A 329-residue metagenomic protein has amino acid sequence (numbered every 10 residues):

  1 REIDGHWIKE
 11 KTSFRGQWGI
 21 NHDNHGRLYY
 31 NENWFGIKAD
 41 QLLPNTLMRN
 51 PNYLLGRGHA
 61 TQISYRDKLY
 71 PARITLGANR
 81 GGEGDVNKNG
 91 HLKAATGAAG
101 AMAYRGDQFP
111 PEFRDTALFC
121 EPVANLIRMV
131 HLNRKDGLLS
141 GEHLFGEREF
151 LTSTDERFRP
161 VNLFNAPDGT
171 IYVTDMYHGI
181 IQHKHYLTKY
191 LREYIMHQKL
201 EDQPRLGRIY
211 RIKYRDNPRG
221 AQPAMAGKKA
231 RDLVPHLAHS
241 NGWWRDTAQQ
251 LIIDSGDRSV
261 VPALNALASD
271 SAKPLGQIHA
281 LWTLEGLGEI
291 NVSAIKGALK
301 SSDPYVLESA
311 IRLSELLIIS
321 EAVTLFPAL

Functional and structural regions predicted by a protein language model:
R1-L233, W243, L251-I253: Beta-propeller domains with acidic blade repeats across secreted/periplasmic ectodomains and cytosolic WD/CNH propellers
E2, D107-P111, R134-H143, D270-K273 (+3 more regions): Secondary-structure transition/capping motifs at alpha-helix termini and the adjoining loop/turn into the next element
E10, H239, Q249-G256, V261 (+1 more regions): Cofactor-pocket helix-loop regions in the catalytic cores of large enzyme subunits
K93-T96, S240-W243, A272-L275, Y305: Aromatic- and histidine-enriched alpha-helix N-cap/loop-to-helix transition segments that scaffold the rims
A99-M102, R128, N265, K296 (+2 more regions): Amphipathic, well-packed alpha-helical segments that form the structural scaffold of globular domains
G220-P223, W243-G256, L275-E289, A294-K300 (+2 more regions): Structural detector for internal amphipathic alpha-helices that build alpha-solenoid repeat scaffolds
P235-H236, A263-S271, A294-S302, A328-L329: Alpha-solenoid HEAT/Armadillo-like helical repeat scaffolds in large eukaryotic proteins
